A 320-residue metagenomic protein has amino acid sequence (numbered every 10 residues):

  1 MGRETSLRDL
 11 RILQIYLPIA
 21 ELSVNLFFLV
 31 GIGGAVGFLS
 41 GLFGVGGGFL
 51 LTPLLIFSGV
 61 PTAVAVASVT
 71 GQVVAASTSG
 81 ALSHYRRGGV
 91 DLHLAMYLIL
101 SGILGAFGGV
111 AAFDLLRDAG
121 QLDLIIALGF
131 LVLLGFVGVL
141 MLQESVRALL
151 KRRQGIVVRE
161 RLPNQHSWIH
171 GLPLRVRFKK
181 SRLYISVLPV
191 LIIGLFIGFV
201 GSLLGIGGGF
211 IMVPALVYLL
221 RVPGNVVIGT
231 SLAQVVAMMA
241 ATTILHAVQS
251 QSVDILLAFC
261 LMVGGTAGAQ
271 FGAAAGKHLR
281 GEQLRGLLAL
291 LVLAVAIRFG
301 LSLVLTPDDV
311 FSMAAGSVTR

Functional and structural regions predicted by a protein language model:
M1-I32, R86-F196, Y218, V248-R320: Juxtamembrane transmembrane-helix boundary motif
N25, P61-A75, G198-S202, T230-L232 (+1 more regions): Structural signature of hydrophobic alpha-helical transmembrane segments
G33, G37-V45, F49, A76-A81 (+7 more regions): Transmembrane alpha-helical segments of multi-pass membrane transport proteins and ion-pumping complexes
G44, P61, G205, R221-P223 (+1 more regions): A helix-boundary/kink motif common to multi-pass secondary transporters, especially Major Facilitator Superfamily
G48-A95: Juxtamembrane transmembrane-helix termini in multi-pass membrane transport proteins
L51-V64, I211-V226, L245: Interfacial segments of multi-pass membrane proteins
V74-S77, G138, V236-M239, L293-A296: Small-residue-rich packing faces within the transmembrane alpha-helices of Major Facilitator Superfamily
N225-S231, V236: Helical hairpin unit composed of two closely spaced alpha helices linked by a short loop
